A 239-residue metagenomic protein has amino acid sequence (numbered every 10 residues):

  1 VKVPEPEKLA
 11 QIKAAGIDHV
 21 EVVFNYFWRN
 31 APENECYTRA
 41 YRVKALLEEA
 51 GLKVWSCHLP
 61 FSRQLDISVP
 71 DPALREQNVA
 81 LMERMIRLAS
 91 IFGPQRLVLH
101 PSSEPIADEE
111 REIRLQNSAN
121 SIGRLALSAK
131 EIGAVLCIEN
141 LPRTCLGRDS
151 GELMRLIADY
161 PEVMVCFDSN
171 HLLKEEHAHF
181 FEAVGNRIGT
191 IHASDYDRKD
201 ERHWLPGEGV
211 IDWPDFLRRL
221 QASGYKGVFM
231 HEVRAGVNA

Functional and structural regions predicted by a protein language model:
V1-K2, L97-S102, H192: Short, conserved structural micro-motifs that define repeat-unit consensus positions and nucleotide-binding loops
K2-D18, E48, E83, G123 (+2 more regions): Histidine-acidic metal/acid-base catalytic patches
E7, L46-E49, R63-M164, K174: Active-site acidic/histidine proton-transfer and metal-coordination neighborhood in alpha/beta enzyme cores
V20-E21, W55-C57, L97, L136 (+3 more regions): Hydrophobic residues within beta-strands of alpha/beta enzymes
V22-E48, P101-E110: Glycine-rich, proline-tolerant flexible connector loops at the mouths of alpha/beta enzymes
F24-Y26, P60-R63, P101-P105, N140-T144 (+3 more regions): Active-site-proximal loop/turn and secondary-structure-junction residues that shape catalytic pockets, frequently
P32, C36-R39, D71-N78, E110-R114 (+5 more regions): Residue-level preference for long, well-ordered alpha-helices that form the structural scaffold of enzyme catalytic
A50, V54: Conserved AdoMet
